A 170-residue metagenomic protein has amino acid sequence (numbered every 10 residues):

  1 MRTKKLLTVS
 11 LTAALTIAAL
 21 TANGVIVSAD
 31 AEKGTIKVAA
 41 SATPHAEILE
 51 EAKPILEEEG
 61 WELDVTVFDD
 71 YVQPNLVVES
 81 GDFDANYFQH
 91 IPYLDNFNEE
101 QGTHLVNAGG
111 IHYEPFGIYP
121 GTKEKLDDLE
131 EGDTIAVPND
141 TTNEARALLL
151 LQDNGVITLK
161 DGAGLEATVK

Functional and structural regions predicted by a protein language model:
L11, L15-L20: Hydrophobic core
A19-G34: Sec-dependent signal peptide cleavage junction
E32-T43, W61-V67, T134-I135: Short, well-ordered beta-strand elements
E50-W61, R146-K170: Ligand-binding cleft/hinge of the Venus flytrap
V65-L76, A163-K170: Short helix-initiation/N-cap motifs at beta->coil->alpha
E79-Q89, D133, V156: Alpha-to-beta junction loops
N96-A108, K123-E124: Ligand-binding "clamshell"
A108-T158: A conserved helix-loop-strand patch within extracytoplasmic ligand-binding domains of the periplasmic binding
